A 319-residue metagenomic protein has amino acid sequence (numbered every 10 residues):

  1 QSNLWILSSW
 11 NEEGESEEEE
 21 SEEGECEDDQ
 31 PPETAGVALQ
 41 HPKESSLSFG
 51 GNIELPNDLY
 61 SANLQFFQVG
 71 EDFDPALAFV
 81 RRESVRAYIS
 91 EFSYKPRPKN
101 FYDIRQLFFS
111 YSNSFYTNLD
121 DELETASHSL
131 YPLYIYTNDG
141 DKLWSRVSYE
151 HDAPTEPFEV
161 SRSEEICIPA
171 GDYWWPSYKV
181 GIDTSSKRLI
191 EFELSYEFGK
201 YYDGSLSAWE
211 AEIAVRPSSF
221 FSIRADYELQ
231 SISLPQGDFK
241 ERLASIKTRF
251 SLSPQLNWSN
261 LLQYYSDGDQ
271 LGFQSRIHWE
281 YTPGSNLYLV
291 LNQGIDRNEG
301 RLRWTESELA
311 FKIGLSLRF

Functional and structural regions predicted by a protein language model:
Q1: Aromatic-lined, polymer-binding surfaces characteristic of secreted/periplasmic polysaccharide-degrading enzymes
L4-F319: Exposed, low-structure sequence patches enriched in small/polar residues
